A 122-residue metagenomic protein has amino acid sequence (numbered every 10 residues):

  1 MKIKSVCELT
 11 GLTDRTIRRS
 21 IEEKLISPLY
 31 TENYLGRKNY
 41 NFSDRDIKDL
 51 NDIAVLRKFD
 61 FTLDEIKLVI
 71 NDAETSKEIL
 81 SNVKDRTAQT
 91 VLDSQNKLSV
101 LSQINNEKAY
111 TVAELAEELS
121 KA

Functional and structural regions predicted by a protein language model:
K2, R15-T16, E32, N51: Homeobox/homeodomain signature
K2-E8, N41-A122: Arg/Lys-rich, alpha-helical DNA-contact motif
T16-G36: Major-groove DNA-recognition helix of helix-turn-helix-type DNA-binding domains
